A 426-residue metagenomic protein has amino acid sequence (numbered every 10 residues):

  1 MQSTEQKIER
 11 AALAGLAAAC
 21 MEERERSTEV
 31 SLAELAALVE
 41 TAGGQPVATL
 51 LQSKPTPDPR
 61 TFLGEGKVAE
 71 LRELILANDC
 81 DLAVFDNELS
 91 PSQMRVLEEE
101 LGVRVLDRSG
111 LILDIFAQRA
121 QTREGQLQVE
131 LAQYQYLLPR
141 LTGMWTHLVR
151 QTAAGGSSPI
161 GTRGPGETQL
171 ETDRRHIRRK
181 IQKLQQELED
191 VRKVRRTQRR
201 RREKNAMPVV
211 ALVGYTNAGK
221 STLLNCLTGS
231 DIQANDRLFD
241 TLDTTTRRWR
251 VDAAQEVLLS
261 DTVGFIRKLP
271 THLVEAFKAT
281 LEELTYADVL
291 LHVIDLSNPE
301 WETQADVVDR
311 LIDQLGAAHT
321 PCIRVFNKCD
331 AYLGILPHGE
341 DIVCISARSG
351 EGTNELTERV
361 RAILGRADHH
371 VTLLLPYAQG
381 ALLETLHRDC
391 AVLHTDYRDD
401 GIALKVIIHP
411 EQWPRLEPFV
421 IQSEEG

Functional and structural regions predicted by a protein language model:
M1-A14, E23-R24, A36, T142-A218 (+4 more regions): C-terminal-of-GTPase-core extension/linker across diverse P-loop GTPases
M1-L113, G426: N-terminal accessory targeting/assembly segments
C20-S27, P57-T61, R119-Q126, Q169 (+4 more regions): Flexible beta-alpha connector loops of hexameric P-loop NTPases
S31-E40, V68, R72-A77, N87-V103 (+2 more regions): Conserved C-terminal guanine-recognition region of P-loop GTPase G domains, centered on the G4
S109-L113, L238-F239, A347-S349: Short, acidic/turn-prone active-site loops that include or flank metal/cofactor- and phosphate-binding residues
G110-A132, R140: Short alpha-helix plus adjacent loop in nuclease-associated cores
R195, R202-P208, C226-L258, I266-A279 (+2 more regions): Switch I (effector-binding) loop of TRAFAC-class P-loop GTPase G-domains
